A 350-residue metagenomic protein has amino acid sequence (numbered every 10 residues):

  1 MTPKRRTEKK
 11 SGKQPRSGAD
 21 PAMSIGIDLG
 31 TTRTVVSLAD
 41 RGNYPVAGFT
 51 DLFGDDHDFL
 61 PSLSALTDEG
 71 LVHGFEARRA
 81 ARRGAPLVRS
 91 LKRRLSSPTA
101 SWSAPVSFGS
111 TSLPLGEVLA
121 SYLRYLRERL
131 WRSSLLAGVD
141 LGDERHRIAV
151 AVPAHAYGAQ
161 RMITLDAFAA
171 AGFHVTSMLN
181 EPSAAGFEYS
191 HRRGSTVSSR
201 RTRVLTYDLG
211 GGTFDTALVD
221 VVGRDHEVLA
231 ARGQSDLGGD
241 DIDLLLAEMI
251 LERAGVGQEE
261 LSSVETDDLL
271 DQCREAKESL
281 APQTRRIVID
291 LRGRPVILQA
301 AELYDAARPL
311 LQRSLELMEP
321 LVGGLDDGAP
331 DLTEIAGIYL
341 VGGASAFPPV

Functional and structural regions predicted by a protein language model:
P3-Q14, D40-T176, N180, L244-R286 (+1 more regions): Phosphate-binding loop and its immediate beta->loop->alpha context in nucleotide/phosphate-handling enzymes
K13-V46, R193-L229, C273, E278: Gly/Thr-rich phosphate-binding beta-strand-loop-beta motif of the actin/hexokinase/Hsp70
D20, A137-R145, S198-R200, G328-E334: Short helix-terminating capping/connector loops at secondary-structure junctions
L29-T32, D58, G84, E144 (+7 more regions): Short flexible coil/turn linkers enriched for glycine and charged/polar residues that connect secondary-structure
E128, R132, L136, A170 (+6 more regions): Conserved helix-loop functional segments at active or binding sites
Q160, T164, R200-T216, E334-A344 (+1 more regions): Extended, hydrophobic alpha-helical segments in both membrane/secreted and soluble proteins
T164-G194, S198-L205, L209, V222 (+3 more regions): Hydrophobic, small-residue-rich alpha-helical packing segments that form membrane-like cores
L245-G255, L280-V350: Helical "lid/coupling" subdomains associated with nucleotide-phosphate turnover
